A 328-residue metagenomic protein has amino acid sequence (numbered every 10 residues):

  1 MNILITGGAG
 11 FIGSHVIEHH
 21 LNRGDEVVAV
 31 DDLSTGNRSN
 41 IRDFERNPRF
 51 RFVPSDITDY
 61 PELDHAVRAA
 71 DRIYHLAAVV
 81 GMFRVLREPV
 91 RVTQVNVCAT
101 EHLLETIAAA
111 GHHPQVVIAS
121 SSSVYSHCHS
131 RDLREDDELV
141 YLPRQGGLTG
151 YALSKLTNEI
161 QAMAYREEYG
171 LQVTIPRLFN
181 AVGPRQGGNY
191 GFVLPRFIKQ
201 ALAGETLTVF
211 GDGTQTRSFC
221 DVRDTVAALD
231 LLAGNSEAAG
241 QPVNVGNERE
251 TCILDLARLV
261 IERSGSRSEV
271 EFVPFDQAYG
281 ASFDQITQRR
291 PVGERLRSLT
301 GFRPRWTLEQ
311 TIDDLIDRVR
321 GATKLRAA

Functional and structural regions predicted by a protein language model:
M1-F179, R318: N-terminal Rossmann-like NAD(P)+-binding domain of SDR-like oxidoreductases, especially those catalyzing
D25, T307-A328: Amphipathic terminal alpha-helices
G36, T58, R87, V95-C98 (+8 more regions): Residue-level signal for the nucleotide or nucleotide-sugar donor/cofactor binding architecture
E62, E101-E105, F219, D224-A227 (+1 more regions): Conserved mid-core alpha-helix of short-chain dehydrogenase/reductase
H129, L156, A181-P195, E205 (+6 more regions): Glycine/proline-rich active-site loop of Rossmann-fold NAD(P)-dependent oxidoreductases
D212, G240-V243, L254-A257, G265-Q288: C-terminal "lid/loop" region of Rossmann-like NAD(P)-dependent oxidoreductases
V222, D276-R303, D314: Conserved C-terminal active-site "lid" loop/helix of NAD(P)H-dependent oxidoreductases that clamps the redox cofactor
T225, L229, V245, L256 (+2 more regions): Non-catalytic, hydrophobic alpha-helical segments
